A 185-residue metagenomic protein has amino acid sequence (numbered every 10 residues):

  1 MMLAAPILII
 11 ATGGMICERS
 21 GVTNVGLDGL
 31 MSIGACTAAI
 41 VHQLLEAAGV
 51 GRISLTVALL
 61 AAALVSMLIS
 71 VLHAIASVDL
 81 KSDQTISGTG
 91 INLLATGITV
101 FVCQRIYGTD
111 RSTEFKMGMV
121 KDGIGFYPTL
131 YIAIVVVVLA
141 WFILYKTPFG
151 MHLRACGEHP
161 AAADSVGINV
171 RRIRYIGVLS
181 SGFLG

Functional and structural regions predicted by a protein language model:
M1-A48, L59, M67-Q84: Single transmembrane alpha-helix segments in multi-pass membrane proteins
M2-I7, G49-T56, G125-Y131, R171: Membrane-interfacial loop-to-helix junctions in multi-pass transporters
A4, G29, T56-L64, T85-I86 (+2 more regions): Hydrophobic alpha-helical transmembrane segments
I10-A11, A35-A39, A63, T96-V100 (+2 more regions): Hydrophobic core segments of alpha-helical transmembrane domains in multi-pass membrane transport and ion-translocation
I33-A39, G90-T99, A162, G167: Small-residue-rich segments of transmembrane alpha-helices in multi-pass membrane proteins, especially helix faces
D79-Q104, E114: Pore- or pathway-lining transmembrane helices of multi-pass membrane proteins that form conduits for solutes/ions
Q104-V135, T147: Membrane-interfacial helix termini and adjacent extracytoplasmic/periplasmic loops of multi-pass transporters
G125-G185: Helix-loop-helix "hairpin" substructures at the membrane interface of multi-pass membrane proteins
